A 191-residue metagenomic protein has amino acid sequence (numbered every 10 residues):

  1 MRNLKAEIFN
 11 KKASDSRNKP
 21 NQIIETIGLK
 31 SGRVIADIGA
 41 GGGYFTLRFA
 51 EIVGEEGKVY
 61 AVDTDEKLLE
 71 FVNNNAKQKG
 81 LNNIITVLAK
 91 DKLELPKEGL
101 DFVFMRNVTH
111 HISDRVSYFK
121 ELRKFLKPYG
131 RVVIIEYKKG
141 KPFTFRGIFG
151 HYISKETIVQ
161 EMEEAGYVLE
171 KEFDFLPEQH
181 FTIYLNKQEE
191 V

Functional and structural regions predicted by a protein language model:
M1-A36, F71: Class I SAM-dependent transferase core
S31-G32, E55-E56, L126-V132: Short glycine-dipeptide loop
A36, G42-K92: Class I SAM-dependent methyltransferase SAM/SAH-binding core
E51, V116-R131: A short glycine-rich, Lys/Arg-flanked "PGG" loop and its adjoining helix->strand segment in the class I
E94-F102: A short acidic, Gly/Pro-enriched loop at the edge of an enzyme's catalytic core that lines a small-molecule cofactor
D101-R115: A short SAM/SAH-binding and catalytic strip from SAM-dependent methyltransferases
V133-V159: Conserved class I S-adenosyl-L-methionine
K171-V191: Core SAM-dependent methyltransferase catalytic element
